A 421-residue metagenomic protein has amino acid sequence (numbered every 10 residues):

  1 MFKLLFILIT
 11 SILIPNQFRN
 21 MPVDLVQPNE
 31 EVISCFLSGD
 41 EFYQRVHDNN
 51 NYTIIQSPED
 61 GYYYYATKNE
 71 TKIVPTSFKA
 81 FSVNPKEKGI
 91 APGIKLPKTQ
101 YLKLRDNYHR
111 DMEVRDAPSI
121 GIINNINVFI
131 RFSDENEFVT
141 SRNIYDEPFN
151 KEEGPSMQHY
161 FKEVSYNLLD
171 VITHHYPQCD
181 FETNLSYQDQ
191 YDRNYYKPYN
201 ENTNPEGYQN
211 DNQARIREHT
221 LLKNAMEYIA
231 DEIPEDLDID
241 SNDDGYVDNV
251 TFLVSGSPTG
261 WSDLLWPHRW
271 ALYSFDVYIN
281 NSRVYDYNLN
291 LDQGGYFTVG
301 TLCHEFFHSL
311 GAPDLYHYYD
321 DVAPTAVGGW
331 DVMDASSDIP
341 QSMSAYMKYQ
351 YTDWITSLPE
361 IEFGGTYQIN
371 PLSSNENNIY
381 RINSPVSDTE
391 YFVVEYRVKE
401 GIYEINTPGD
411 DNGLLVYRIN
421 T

Functional and structural regions predicted by a protein language model:
F2-L13: Sec-dependent N-terminal signal peptides
I14-R115, L358-E362, P385: N-terminal prosegments of processed precursors
F18-N20, I122, D411: Extracytoplasmic
P22-D24, S34-F36, Y43-R45, T53-Q56 (+7 more regions): Ordered hydrophobic segments in well-structured contexts
I33-S34, Y43-H47, V74-P75, D134-S141 (+3 more regions): Short, solvent-exposed loop/turn elements at domain surfaces
D40-E41, H47-Y52, Q56-E59, T67-E70 (+6 more regions): Short, flexible beta-strand-to-coil junctions
A91-C303, S309, P313-D321, G413 (+1 more regions): Propeptide-to-catalytic entry region of secreted or membrane-anchored zinc metalloproteases
N249-T251, S255-G409, N420: Extracellular hydrolytic enzyme modules, especially secreted metalloproteases of the metzincin/thermolysin-like class
